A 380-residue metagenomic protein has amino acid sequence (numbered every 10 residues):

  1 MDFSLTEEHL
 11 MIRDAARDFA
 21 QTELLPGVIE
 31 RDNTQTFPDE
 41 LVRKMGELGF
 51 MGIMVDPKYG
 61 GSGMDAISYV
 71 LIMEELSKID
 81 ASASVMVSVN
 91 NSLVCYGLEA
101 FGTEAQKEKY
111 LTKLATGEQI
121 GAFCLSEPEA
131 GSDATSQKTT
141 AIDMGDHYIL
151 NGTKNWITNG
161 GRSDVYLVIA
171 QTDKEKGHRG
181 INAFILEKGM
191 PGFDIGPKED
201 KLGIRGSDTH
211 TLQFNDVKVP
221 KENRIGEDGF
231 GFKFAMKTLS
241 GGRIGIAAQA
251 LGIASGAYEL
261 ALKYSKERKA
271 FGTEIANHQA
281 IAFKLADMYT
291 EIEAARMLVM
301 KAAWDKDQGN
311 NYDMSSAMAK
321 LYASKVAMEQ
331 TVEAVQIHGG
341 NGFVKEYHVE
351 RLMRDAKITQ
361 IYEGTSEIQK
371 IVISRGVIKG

Functional and structural regions predicted by a protein language model:
M1-V89, F101-Q106, K113-E118, G131-A134 (+4 more regions): Alpha-helical interface subdomain recognition
G49, M73-S77, A170, L186-P191 (+1 more regions): Short Ser/Thr-interspersed hydrophobic loop/turn segments at strand-loop and sheet-helix junctions that line or gate
L114, E129-S132, W156-N159, D173-E175 (+1 more regions): Short Gly/Pro-enriched turn/cap motifs at secondary-structure boundaries
G117-L125, I169: A short, Trp-centered hydrophobic/proline-enriched beta-strand micro-motif
S136-Q137, G189-P220: Flexible, small-/acidic-enriched active-site or ligand-binding loops
D146-H147, N151-I195: A short core secondary-structure module
N155-G161, I204, G241-G242, I358-Y362: Glycine-rich phosphate/pyrophosphate-binding beta-alpha loops
D216-F234: Long, acidic (Asp/Glu-rich), low-complexity accessory segments flanking structured domains
